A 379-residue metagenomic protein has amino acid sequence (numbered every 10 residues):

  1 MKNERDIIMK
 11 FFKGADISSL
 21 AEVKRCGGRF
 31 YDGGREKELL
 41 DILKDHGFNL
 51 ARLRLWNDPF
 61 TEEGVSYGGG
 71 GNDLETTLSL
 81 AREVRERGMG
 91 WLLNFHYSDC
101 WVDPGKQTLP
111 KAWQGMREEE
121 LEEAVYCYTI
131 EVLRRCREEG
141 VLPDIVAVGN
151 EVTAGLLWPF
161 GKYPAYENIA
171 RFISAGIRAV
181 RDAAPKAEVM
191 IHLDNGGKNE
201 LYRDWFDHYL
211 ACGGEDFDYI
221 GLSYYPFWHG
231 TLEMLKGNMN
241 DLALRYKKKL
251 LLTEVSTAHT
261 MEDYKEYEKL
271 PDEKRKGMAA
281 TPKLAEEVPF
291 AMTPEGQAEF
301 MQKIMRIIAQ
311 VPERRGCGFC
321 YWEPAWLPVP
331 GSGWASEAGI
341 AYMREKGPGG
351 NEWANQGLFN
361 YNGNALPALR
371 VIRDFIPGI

Functional and structural regions predicted by a protein language model:
I8-L39: Boundary/entry segment of secreted carbohydrate-active catalytic domains
M9-K13, G47-N49, R85-W91, E139-D144 (+4 more regions): Short, well-ordered coil/turn segments that N-cap beta-strands
A15, L43, N94, V146 (+4 more regions): Conserved, mostly hydrophobic/aromatic
V23-K24, G28-G34, P59-E75, T153-L156 (+4 more regions): Acidic-and-aromatic substrate-binding clefts and catalytic sites of carbohydrate-active enzymes
R35-V102, Y163-A187, K236-R245: Aromatic-lined substrate-binding rim segments of carbohydrate-active enzymes
N72-T76, D103-F217, G230-M239, A335-E345: Active-site cleft segment of glycoside hydrolase catalytic domains centered on the general acid/base Glu
W158, A165, R181-R306: Extracellular glycoside hydrolase catalytic/binding regions
D241, T260-L270, G277-K303, I307 (+2 more regions): Aromatic-rich peripheral "rim/lid" segments of glycoside hydrolase catalytic domains that contact and position glycan
